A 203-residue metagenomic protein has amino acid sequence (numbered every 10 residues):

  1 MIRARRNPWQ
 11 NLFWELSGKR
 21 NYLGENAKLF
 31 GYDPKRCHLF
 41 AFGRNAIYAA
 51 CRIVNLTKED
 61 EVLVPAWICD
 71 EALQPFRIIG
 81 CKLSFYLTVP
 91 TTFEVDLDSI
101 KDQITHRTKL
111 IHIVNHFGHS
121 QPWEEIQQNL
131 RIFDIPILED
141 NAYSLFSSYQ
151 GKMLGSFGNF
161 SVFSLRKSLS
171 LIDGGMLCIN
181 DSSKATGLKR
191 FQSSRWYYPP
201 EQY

Functional and structural regions predicted by a protein language model:
M1-T57, I79, S84: Conserved PLP-binding active-site segment in aminotransferase class I/II-type PLP enzymes
W9, Y22, G43, I47 (+4 more regions): Amphipathic coiled-coil/heptad-repeat helices and related helical stalk/stem segments that mediate oligomerization
L39, V64, I113: A short beta-strand submotif of the Rossmann-like class I SAM-dependent methyltransferase core that lines
F42-G43, A66, D181: Helix N-cap/beta->alpha junction signal
I47-Y48, D70-L73, S120, L171-I172: Short, well-ordered alpha-helical microsegments
A50-I104: Conserved PLP-anchoring active-site segment centered on the Schiff-base-forming lysine
T92-K189, W196: Active-site phosphate-binding strand-loop segment of PLP-dependent enzymes
P199-Y203: Amphipathic alpha-helical blocks and their helix-capping loop/short-beta junctions
